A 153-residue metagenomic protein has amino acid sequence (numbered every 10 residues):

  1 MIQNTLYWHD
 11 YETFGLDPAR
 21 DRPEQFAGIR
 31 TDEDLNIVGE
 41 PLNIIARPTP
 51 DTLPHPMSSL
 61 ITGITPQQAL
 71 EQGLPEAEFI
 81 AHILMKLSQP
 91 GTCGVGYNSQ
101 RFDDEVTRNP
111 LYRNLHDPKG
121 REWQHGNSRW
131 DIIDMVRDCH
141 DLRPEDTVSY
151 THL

Functional and structural regions predicted by a protein language model:
M1-N36: Entry/capping segment at the start of metal-dependent catalytic domains with acidic active-site entry clusters
L6-W8, P41-N43, N127-R129: Conserved beta-strand scaffold positions in the cores of enzyme catalytic domains, especially in NTP/NDP-utilizing
T13, P48, D134-V136: Short, flexible loop/turn elements at secondary-structure junctions
E40-T62: Short, surface-exposed acidic-centric catalytic microdomains
S59-R143: Conserved DEDDh/DEDDy metal-dependent 3′-5′ exonuclease domain
T151-H152: Conserved small/polar residues in nucleotide/adenosyl-binding loops
